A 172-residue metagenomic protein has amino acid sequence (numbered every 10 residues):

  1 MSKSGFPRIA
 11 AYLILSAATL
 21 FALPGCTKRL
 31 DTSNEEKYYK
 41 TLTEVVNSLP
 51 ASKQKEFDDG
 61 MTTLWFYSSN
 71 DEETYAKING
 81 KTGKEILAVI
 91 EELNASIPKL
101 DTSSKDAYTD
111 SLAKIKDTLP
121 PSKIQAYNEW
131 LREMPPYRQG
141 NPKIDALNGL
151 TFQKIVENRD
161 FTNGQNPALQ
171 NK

Functional and structural regions predicted by a protein language model:
S2-L13: Bacterial N-terminal signal peptides that target proteins for export
L15-A18: Hydrophobic membrane-insertion alpha-helices, especially the h-region of bacterial N-terminal signal peptides
L20, T32, T102-D106: Peripheral, non-catalytic segments of secretory and membrane proteins
A22-G25: C-terminal motif of bacterial Sec signal peptides marking the signal peptidase cleavage site
T27-R29: Bacterial signal peptide processing site
T32-Y39, T43-Y75: Post-signal-peptide N-terminal segment of Sec-exported extracytoplasmic proteins
G60-K172: Compact alpha-helical subdomains of small soluble proteins
